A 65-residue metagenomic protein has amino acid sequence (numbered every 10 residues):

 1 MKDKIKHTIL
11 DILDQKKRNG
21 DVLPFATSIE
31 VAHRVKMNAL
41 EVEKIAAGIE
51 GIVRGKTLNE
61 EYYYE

Functional and structural regions predicted by a protein language model:
M1-I12: Short alpha-helical segments that sit at the start of domains
H7, H33, M37, R54-G55: Intrinsic disorder/low-complexity segments, especially N-terminal tails and targeting/processing regions
L13-G20, A46: Short helix-to-turn junction characteristic of helix-turn-helix DNA-binding domains, especially the helix
G20-A32: Short acidic, hydrophobic short linear motifs in intrinsically disordered regions
M37-A47: Short amphipathic alpha-helical interaction segments
A47-E65: Charged low-complexity interaction tracts in eukaryotic proteins
